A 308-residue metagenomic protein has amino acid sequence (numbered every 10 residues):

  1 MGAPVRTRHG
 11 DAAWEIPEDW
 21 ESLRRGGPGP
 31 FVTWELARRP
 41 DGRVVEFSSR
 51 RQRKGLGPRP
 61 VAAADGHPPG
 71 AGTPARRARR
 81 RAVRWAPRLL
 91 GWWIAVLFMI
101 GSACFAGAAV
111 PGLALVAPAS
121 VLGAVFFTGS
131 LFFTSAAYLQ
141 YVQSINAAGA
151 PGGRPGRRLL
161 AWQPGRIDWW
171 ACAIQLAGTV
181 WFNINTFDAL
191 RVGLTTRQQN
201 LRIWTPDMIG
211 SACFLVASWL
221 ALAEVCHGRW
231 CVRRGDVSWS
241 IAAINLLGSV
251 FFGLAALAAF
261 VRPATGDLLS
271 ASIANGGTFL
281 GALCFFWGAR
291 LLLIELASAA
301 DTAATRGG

Functional and structural regions predicted by a protein language model:
M1-W93: Soluble extramembrane domains flanking the early transmembrane region of eukaryotic membrane proteins
K54-V83, M99-A109, G149-L159, W181: Membrane-proximal N-terminal segments immediately preceding the first transmembrane helix
A75-L90, A108-A117, L139-I167, F187-Q198 (+3 more regions): Juxtamembrane membrane-water interface segments of multi-pass membrane proteins, especially cytoplasmic-side
V83-A137: The feature marks the first
W92-M99, W170-L176, I241-G248: Select subsegments of transmembrane alpha-helices in polytopic membrane proteins, especially boundary-proximal
L97, C104, P111, V125 (+14 more regions): Hydrophobic residues within membrane-embedded alpha-helical segments of Major Facilitator Superfamily
A117-S130, P164-C172, T195-C213, V237-I241 (+1 more regions): Transmembrane alpha-helix entry/boundary detector in multi-pass membrane proteins
M208, W239, D267-A289: Extracellular loop 3-seventh transmembrane helix
